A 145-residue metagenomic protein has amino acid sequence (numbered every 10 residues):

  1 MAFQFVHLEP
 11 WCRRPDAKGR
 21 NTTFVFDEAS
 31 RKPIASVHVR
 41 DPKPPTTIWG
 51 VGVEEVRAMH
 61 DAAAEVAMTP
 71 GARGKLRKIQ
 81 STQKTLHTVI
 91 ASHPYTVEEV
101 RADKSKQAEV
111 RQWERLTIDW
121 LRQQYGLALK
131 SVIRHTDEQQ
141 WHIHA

Functional and structural regions predicted by a protein language model:
M1-H144: N-terminal nicking endonuclease/strand-transfer module with a His-rich metal-binding environment and a catalytic Tyr
